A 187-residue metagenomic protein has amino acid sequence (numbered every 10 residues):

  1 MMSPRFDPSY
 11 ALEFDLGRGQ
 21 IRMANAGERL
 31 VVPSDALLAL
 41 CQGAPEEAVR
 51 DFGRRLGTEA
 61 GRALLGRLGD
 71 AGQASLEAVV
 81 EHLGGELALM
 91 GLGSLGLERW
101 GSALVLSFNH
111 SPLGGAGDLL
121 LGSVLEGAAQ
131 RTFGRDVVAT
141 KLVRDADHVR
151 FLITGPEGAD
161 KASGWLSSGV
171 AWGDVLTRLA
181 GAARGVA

Functional and structural regions predicted by a protein language model:
M1-L120, V138-A187: N-terminal accessory segment detector
L120-G134: Short, non-transmembrane amphipathic alpha-helical segments
